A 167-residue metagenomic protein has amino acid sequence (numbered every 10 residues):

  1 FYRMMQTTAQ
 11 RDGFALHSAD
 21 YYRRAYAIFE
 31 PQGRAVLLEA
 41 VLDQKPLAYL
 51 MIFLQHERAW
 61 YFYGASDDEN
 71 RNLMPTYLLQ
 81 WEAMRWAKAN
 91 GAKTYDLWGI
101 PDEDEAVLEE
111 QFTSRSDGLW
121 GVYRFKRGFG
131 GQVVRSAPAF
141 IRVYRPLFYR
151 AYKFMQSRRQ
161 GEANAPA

Functional and structural regions predicted by a protein language model:
F1-N72, R85: A conserved beta-strand-loop-helix scaffold within acyl/acetyltransferase catalytic domains
A15, L73, Y77, L119: Flexible, glycine- and charge-enriched loops at secondary-structure boundaries
S66-M74, E110-R115: Short, contiguous acidic/charged loop-to-helix segments that flank catalytic cores in large enzymes
L78-T94, G99-D102: Conserved acyl-CoA
L97-A167: Active-site/acyl-donor-binding loops of N-acyltransferases
